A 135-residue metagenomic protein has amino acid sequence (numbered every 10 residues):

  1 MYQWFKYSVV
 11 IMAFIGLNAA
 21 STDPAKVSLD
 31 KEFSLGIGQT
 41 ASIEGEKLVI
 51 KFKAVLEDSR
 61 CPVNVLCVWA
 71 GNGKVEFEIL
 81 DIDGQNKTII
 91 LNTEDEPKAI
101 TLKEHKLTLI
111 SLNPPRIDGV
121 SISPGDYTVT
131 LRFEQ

Functional and structural regions predicted by a protein language model:
M1-S8: Bacterial N-terminal signal peptides that target proteins for export
K6, A20-S21: Intrinsic structural disorder/low-complexity segments
S8-G16: Bacterial N-terminal signal peptides
S21-Q135: Surface-exposed, beta-sheet-biased, low-hydrophobicity segments with strongly acidic/polar composition
